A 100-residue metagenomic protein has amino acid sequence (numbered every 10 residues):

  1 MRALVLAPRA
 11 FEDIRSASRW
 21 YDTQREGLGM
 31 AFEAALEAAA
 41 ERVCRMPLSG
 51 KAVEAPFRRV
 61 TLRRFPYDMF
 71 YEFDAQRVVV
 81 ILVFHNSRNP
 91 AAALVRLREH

Functional and structural regions predicted by a protein language model:
M1-E33, H100: Arg/Lys-rich, positively charged N-terminal/basic patches that mediate binding to nucleic acids
R19, E26, E41, R45-L48 (+2 more regions): Generic structural signal for secondary-structure transition and capping sites
G29-A31, K51-V53, A91-A93: Short, hydrophobic secondary-structure boundary micro-motifs
A38, R45-V78: Basic/aromatic recognition patch in beta-strand/loop cores that engages polyanionic ligands
D68, E72-H100: Enriched for short, Lys/Arg-rich terminal
